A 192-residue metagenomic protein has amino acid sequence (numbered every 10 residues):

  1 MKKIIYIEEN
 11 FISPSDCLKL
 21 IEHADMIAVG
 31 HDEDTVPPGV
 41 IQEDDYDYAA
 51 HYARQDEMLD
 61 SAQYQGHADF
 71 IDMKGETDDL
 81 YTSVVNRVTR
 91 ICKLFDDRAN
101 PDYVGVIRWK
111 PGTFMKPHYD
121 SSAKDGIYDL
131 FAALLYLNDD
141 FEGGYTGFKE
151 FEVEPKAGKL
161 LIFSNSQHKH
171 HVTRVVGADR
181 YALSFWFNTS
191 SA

Functional and structural regions predicted by a protein language model:
M1-D96: Non-heme Fe(II)/2-oxoglutarate
H23, V88, A132-L137, S190-A192: Short, Φ-rich (hydrophobic/aromatic) sequence segments
V29-H31, T113-K116: Secretory-pathway/luminal and periplasmic proteins that interact with or process carbohydrate-rich
C92, K116-Y119: Charged, surface-exposed interaction regions in soluble eukaryotic proteins
K93-G105: A short coil-to-beta-strand element that immediately follows conserved catalytic motifs
G112-T113, D120-S122, Y128-D129, N138-A192: Catalytic core of Fe(II)/2-oxoglutarate
